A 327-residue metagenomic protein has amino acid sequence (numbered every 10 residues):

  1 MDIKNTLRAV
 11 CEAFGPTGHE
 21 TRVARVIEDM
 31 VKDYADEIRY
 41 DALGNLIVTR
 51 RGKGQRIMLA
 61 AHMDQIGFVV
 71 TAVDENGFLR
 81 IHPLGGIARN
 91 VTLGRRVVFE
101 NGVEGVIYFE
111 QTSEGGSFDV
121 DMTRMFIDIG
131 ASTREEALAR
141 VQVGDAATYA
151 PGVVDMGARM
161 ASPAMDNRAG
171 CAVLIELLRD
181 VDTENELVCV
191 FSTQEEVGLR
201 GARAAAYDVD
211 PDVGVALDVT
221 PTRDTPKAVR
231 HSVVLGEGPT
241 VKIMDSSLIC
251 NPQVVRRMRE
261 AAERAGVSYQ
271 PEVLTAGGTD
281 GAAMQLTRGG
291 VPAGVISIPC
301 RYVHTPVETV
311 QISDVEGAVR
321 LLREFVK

Functional and structural regions predicted by a protein language model:
M1-K327: N-terminal hydrophobic/helix-forming segments and targeting peptides
